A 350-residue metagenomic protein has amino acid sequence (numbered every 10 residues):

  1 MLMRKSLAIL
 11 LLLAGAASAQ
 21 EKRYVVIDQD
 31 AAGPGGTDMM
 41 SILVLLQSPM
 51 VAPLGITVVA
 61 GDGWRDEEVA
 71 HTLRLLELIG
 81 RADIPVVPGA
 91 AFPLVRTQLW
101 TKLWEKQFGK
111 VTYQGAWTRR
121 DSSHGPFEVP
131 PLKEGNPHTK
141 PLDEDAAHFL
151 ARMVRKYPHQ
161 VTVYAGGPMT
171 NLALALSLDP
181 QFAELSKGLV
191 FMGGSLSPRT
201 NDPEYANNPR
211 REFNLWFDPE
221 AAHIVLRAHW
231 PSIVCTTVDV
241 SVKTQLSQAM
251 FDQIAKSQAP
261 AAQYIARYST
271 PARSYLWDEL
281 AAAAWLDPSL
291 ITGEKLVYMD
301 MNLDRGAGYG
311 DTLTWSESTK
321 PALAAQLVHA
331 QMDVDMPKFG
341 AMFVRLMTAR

Functional and structural regions predicted by a protein language model:
L2-L10: Sec-dependent signal peptide recognition, specifically the positively charged N-region followed immediately by
L10-A19: Hydrophobic h-region of N-terminal signal peptides that target proteins for export in Gram-negative bacteria
Q20-A82, R119-C235, S241: Active-site histidine-anchored catalytic micro-motif
E21-R23, M40-S48, A52, F213-W216 (+1 more regions): Conformational coupling and interaction surfaces
M39-M40, D66-A70, A90, L99-K102 (+1 more regions): Extended, subdomain-level signal for the structured scaffold at the beginning of enzyme domains
G63-V69, V95, S195-R199, D300-E317: Short, mixed-charge aromatic SLiMs
I84-K140: Surface-exposed loop and adjacent secondary-structure segments within mature catalytic domains
W100-G109, P203-N208, M250: Short, surface-exposed amphipathic charged segments that create phosphate/polyanion-binding patches used for binding
